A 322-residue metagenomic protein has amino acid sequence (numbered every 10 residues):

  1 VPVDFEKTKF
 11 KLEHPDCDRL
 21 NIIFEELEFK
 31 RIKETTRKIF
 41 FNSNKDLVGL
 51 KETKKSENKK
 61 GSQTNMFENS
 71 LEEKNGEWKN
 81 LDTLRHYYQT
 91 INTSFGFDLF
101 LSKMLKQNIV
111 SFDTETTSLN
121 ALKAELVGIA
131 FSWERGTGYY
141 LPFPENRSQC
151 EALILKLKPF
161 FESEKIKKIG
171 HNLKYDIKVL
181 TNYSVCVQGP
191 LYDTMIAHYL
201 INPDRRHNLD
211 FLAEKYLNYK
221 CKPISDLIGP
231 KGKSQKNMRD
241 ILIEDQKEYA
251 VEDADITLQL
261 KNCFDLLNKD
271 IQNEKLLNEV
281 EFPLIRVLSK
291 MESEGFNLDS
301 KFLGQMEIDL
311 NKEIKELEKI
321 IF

Functional and structural regions predicted by a protein language model:
V1-P2: Phosphate-backbone recognition surface of nucleic-acid-processing proteins
E6, F10-I129, F143-F160: Long, highly charged low-complexity segments
T8-L12, T116-T117, M195-I201, N273-L276 (+1 more regions): Conserved short loop/turn motifs at secondary-structure junctions
E73-E77, Y88, N120, A124-D270 (+3 more regions): Active-site-proximal helix-loop-helix substrate-binding element of RNase H-like nuclease domains
L276-F322: Extended, well-ordered alpha-helical scaffold/bundle regions in very large, multi-domain proteins
